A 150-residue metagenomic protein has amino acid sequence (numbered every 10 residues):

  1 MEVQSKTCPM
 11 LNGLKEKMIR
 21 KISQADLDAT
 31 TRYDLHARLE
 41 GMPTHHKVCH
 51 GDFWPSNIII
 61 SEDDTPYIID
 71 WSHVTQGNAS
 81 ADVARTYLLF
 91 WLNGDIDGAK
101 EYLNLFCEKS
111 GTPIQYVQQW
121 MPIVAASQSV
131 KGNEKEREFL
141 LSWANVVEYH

Functional and structural regions predicted by a protein language model:
M1-T7: A conserved alpha-helical element in kinase catalytic cores
E2, A37-R38, L105-K109: A generic secondary-structure signal
C8-G51, P55, S61-E62, Y67 (+2 more regions): An alpha-helical support segment within catalytic cores of ATP-dependent transferases
I58, Q76-N78: Conserved protein kinase catalytic core
P66-I68, A84-Y87: Short glycine/proline- and charge-enriched loop/turn segments that cap or connect secondary-structure elements
D70-V74: Activation of the activation-loop gatekeeper triad in protein kinase-fold domains
R85-H150: Helix-rich C-terminal or lid/interface subdomains of diverse kinases
